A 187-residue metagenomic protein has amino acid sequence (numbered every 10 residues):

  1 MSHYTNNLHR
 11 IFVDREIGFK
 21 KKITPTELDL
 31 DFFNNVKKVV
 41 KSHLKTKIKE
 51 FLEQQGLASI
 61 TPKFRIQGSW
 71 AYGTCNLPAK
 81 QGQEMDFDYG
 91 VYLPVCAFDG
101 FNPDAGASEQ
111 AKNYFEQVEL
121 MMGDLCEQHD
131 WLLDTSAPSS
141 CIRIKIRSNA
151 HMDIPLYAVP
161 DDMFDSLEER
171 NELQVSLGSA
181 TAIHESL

Functional and structural regions predicted by a protein language model:
M1-E84, L93-N113: N-terminal regions immediately upstream of nucleotidyltransferase
M1-T5, A182-L187: Short, amphipathic alpha-helical segments
L44, I48-F51, Q55, Y72 (+2 more regions): Conserved catalytic core of two-metal-ion nucleotidyltransferases
P62, F87, I142: Residue-level detector of short, conserved catalytic/binding motifs and their immediate flanks
M85-F87, M152: Change "...and in nucleic-acid phosphodiester-cleaving endonucleases..." to "...and in nucleic-acid processing enzymes
G90-C96, L156-Y157: Short loop/turn segments at strand-loop or loop-helix junctions that form parts of catalytic or ligand-binding pockets
